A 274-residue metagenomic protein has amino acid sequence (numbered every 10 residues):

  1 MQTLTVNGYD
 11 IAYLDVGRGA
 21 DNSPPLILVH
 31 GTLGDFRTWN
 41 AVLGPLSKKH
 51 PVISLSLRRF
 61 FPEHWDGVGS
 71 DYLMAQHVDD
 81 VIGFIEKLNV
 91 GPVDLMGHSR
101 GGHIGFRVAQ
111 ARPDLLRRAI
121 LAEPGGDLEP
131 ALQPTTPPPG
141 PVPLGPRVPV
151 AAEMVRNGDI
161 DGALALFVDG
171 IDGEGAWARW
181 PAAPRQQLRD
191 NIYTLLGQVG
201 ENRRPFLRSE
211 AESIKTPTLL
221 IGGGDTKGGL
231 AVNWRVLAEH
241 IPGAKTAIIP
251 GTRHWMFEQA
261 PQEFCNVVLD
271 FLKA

Functional and structural regions predicted by a protein language model:
Y9-V68, F84: Conserved HGGG/HGGXW glycine-rich cap/lid loop of the alpha/beta-hydrolase fold
G44, I53-M96, R100, N266: Active-site loop/oxyanion-hole signature of alpha/beta-hydrolase fold enzymes
I104-V108: Hydrolases whose catalytic domains are alpha/beta-hydrolase-1, hotdog thioesterase, or metallo-beta-lactamase-like
Q110, R117-M154: Flexible "cap/lid" loop of the alpha/beta hydrolase fold
V155-L196: Conserved alpha/beta-hydrolase catalytic His-Asp/Glu region
T194-E210: Active-site nucleophile elbow and catalytic-triad environment of alpha/beta-hydrolase enzymes
R208-T252: Conserved loop-alpha-helix segment in the C-terminal half of the alpha/beta-hydrolase fold that carries the catalytic
T252-C265: Catalytic histidine-centered segment of alpha/beta-hydrolase-like enzymes
